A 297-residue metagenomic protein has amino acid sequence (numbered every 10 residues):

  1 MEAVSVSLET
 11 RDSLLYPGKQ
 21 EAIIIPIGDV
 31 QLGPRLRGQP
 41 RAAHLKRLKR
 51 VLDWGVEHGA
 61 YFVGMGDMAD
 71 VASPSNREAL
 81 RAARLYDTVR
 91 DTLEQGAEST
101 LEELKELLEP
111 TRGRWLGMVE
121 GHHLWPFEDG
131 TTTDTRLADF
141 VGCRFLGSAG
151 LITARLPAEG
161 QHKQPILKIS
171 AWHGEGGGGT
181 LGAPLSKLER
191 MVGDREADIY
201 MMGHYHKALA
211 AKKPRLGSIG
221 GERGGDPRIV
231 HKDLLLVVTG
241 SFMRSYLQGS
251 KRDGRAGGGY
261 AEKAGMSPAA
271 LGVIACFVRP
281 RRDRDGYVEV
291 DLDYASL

Functional and structural regions predicted by a protein language model:
M1-L101: N-terminal active-site segment of His-dependent metallophosphoesterases
S13-I25, I152-S170, H231-L234: Beta-strand-turn-beta hairpins that frame and shape the catalytic cleft of phosphate-ester-processing enzymes
I24-P26, F62-G64, M118, S170 (+1 more regions): Residue-level marker for buried hydrophobic side chains located in beta-strands that build the well-ordered beta-sheet
G28-Q31, G66-A69, E109, G121-L124 (+3 more regions): Active-site metal-binding loops of divalent metal-dependent hydrolases
L36-R37, A72-R77, F127-T132, T180-P184 (+1 more regions): A short acidic (Asp/Glu
M68-G147: Active-site neighborhood of divalent metal-dependent phosphoester bond hydrolases
R81-T88, M243, Y260-G265, A275-L297: C-terminal accessory extensions appended to soluble enzyme cores
K168, E175-V278: Conserved beta-sheet core of the metallophosphoesterase superfamily
